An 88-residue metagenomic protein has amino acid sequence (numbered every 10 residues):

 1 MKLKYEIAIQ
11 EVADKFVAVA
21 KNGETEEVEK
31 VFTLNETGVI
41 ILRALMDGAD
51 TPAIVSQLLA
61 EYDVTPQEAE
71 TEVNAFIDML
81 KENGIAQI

Functional and structural regions predicted by a protein language model:
M1-M46: Acidic, low-complexity/disordered tracts enriched in E/D and polar residues
K30-I88: Long, charge-rich, low-complexity alpha-helical segments
